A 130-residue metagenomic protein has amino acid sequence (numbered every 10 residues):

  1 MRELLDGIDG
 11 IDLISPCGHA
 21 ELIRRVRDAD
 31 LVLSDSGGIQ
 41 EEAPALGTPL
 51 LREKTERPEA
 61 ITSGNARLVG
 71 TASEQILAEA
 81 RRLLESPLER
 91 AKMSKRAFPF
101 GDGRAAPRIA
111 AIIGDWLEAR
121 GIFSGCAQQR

Functional and structural regions predicted by a protein language model:
M1-R130: Nucleotide-activated sugar donor-binding and catalytic core shared by glycosyltransferases and related lipid-linked
